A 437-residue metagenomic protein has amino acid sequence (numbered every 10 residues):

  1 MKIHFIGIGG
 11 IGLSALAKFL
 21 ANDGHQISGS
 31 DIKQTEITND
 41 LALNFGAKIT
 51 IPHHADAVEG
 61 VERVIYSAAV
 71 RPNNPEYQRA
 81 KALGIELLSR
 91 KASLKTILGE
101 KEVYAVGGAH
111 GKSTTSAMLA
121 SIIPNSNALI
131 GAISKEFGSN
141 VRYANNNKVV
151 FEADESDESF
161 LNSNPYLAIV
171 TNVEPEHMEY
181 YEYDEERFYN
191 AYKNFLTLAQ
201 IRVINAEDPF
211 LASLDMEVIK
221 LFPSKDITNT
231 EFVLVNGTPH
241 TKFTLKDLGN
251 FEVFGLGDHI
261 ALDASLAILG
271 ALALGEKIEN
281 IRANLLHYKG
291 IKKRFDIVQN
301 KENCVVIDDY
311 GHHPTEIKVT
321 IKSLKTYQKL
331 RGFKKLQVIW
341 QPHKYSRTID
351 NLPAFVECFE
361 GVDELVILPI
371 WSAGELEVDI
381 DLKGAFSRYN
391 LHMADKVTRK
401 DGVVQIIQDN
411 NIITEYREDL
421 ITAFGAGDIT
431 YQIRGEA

Functional and structural regions predicted by a protein language model:
M1-E36, A42-I49, G60, V64 (+5 more regions): ATP-dependent carboxylate-amine ligase
G12-L16, K112-M118, E136-G138, L262 (+2 more regions): Short glycine/serine/threonine-rich phosphate/pyrophosphate-binding segments that cradle anionic phosphate groups
F19-H25, A57, P72-V218, A271-L272: Phosphate-binding loop of NTP-binding sites
T50-H53, S89-A92, L129-G131, A206 (+3 more regions): Beta-strand->loop->alpha-helix junctions that form or flank phosphate-binding loops in nucleotide-handling enzymes
V64-S67, F151-E152, V170, I204 (+2 more regions): Redox-cofactor binding/interface segments in oxidoreductases and associated redox assembly factors
A69-R71, G111, E155-E158, E174-E176 (+5 more regions): Short glycine-rich anion-binding loops that position phosphate/pyrophosphate groups of nucleotides and phosphorylated
N162-H177, F210-A212, E252-G290, L420: A conserved, hydrophobic alpha-helical segment in the catalytic core of large ATP/adenylate-utilizing enzymes
F251-L256, C304-D308: Short pre-catalytic strand/loop immediately N-terminal to key active-site residues, enriched for Gly-Thr
